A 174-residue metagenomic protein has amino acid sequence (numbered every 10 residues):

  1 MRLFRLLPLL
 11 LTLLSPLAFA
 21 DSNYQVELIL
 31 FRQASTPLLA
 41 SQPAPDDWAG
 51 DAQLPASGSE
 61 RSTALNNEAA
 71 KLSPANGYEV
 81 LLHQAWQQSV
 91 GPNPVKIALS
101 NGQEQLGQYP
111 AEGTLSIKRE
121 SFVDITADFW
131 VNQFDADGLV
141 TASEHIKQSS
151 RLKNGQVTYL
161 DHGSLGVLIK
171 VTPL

Functional and structural regions predicted by a protein language model:
M1-L7: Bacterial N-terminal signal peptides that target proteins for export
L10-L17: N-terminal signal peptide c-region/cleavage motif recognized by signal peptidases
A20-R151, T158: Extended, low-hydrophobicity segments enriched in charged/polar residues
Q25, L165-G166: Short, surface-exposed beta-edge/turn micro-motifs
Q33, K170-L174: Short beta-strand-to-coil "C-cap" segments at the C-terminal boundary of structured domains/repeats, marking
Q156-H162, L168-K170: Short, exposed beta-strand-loop hairpins at the edges of beta-sheets in extracellular/periplasmic proteins
